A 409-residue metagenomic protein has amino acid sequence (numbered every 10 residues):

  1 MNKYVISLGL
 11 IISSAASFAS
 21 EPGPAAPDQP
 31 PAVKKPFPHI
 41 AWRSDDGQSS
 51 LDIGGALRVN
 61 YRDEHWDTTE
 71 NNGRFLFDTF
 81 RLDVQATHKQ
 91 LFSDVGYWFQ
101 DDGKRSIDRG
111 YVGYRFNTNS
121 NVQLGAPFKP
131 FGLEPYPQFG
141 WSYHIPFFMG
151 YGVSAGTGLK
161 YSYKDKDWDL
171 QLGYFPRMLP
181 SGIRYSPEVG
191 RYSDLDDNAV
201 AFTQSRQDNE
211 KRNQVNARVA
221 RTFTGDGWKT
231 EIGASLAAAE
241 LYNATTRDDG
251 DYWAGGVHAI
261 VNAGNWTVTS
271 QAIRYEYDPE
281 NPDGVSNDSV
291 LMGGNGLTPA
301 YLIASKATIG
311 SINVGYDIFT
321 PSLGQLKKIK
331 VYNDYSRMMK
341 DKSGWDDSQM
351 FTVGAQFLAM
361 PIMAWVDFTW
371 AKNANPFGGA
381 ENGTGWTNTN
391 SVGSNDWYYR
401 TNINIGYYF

Functional and structural regions predicted by a protein language model:
V5-L8, S14-R58, F409: N-terminal periplasmic/intermembrane-space "pro-region" immediately following the signal or transit peptide
H39-S186, A220-T224, S311, V366-F368 (+1 more regions): Outer membrane beta-barrel
L51-L57, S93, V122-L124, L170-L172 (+8 more regions): Transmembrane beta-strands of outer-membrane beta-barrel proteins
N60-W66, W98-D102, F131-L133, Q138 (+10 more regions): Sequence/structural signature of outer-membrane beta-barrel proteins
T69-L76, D101-K104, F147-V153, R206-R212 (+5 more regions): Replace "Gram-negative outer membrane beta-barrel proteins" with "bacterial and organellar outer membrane beta-barrel
S181-R206, A244-T246, D278-Y301, N375-N395: Solvent-exposed loop segments that connect transmembrane elements
R212, T222-D341, Y407: Detector for outer-membrane/organellar transmembrane beta-barrel domains, recognizing the amphipathic beta-strand
I312-V314, G393-F409: Outer-membrane beta-barrel "beta-signal"
